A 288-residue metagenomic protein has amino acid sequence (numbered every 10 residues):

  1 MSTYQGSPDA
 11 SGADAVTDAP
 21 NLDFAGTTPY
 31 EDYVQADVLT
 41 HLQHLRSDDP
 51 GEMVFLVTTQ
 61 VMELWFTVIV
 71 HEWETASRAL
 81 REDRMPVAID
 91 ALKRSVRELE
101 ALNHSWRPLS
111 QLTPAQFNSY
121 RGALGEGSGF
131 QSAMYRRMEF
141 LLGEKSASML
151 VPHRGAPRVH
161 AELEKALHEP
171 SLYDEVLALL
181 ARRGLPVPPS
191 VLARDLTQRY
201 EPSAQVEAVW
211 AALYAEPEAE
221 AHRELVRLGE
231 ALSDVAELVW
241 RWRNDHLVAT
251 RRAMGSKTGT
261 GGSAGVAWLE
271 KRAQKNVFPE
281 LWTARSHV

Functional and structural regions predicted by a protein language model:
S2-V288: Surface-exposed peri-terminal alpha-helical interaction modules
